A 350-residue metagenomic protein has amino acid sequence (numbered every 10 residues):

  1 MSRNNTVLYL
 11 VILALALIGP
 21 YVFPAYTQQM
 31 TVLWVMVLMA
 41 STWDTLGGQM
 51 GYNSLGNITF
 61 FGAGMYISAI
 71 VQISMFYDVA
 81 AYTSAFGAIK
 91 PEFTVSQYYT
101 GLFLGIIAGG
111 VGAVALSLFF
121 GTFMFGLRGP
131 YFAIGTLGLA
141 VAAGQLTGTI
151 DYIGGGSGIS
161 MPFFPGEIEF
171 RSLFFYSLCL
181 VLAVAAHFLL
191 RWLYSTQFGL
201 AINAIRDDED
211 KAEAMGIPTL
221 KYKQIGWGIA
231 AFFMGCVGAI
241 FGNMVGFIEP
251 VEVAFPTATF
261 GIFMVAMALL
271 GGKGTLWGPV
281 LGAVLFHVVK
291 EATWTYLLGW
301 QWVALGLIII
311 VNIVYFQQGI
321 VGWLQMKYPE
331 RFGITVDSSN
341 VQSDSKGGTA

Functional and structural regions predicted by a protein language model:
M1-A350: Transmembrane alpha-helices and adjacent helix-loop boundaries
